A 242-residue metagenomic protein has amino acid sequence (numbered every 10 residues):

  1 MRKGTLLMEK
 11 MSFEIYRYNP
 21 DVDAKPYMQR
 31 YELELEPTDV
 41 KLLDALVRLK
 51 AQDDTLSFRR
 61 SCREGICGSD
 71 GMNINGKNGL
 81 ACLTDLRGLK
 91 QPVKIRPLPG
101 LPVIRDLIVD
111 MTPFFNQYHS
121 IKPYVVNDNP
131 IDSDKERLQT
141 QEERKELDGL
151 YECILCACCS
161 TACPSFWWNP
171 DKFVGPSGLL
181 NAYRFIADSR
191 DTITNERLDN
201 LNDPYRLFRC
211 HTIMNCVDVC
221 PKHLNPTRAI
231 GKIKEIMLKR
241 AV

Functional and structural regions predicted by a protein language model:
M1-L7: Short, Lys/Arg-enriched N-terminal segments with co-localized hydrophobic residues within the first ~10-30 amino acids
M8-F13: Short structural boundary motif marking the start of a folded domain
Q29-V40: Short, contiguous acidic and Ser/Thr-rich linear segments
E34, N73-K77: Short strand-turn-strand beta-turns centered on an Asx-Gly dipeptide
V40-D53, R96-V242: Ferredoxin-type iron-sulfur electron-transfer modules in oxidoreductases and energy-metabolism complexes
D53-R59: Active-site phosphate-binding and catalytic loops of NTP-dependent enzymes
C62-G71: Short, structured protein-protein interaction patches enriched in aromatics and acidic/basic residues, typified by
G76-R96: Glycine-rich phosphate/adenylate-binding loop and adjacent beta-alpha elements of nucleotide- or dinucleotide-binding
